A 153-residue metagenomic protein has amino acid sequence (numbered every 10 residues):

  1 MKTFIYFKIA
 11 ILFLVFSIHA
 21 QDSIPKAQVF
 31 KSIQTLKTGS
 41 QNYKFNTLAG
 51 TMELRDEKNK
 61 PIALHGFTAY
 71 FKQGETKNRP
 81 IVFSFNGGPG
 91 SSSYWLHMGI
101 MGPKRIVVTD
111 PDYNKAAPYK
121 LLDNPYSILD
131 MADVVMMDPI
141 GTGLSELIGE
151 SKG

Functional and structural regions predicted by a protein language model:
M1-S23: Bacterial Sec-dependent N-terminal signal peptides
Y6-I9, V29, S127: Hydrophobic alpha-helical segments and their boundary regions
A20-I81, G99: Catalytic-loop region of hydrolases
P61-G153: N-terminal cap/lid subdomain of alpha/beta-hydrolase-fold enzymes
